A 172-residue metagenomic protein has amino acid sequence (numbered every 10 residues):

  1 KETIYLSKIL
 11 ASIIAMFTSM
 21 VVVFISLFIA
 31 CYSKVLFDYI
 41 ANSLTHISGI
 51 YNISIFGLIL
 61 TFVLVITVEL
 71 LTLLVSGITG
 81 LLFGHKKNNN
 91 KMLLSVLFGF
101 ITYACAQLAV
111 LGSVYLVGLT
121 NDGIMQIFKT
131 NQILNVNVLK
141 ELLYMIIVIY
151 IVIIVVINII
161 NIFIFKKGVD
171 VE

Functional and structural regions predicted by a protein language model:
K1-I13: Helix-loop-helix units of permease transmembrane domains in multi-pass membrane transporters, especially ABC
L10-L81: Secretory targeting signals
Y32-N42, A106-F128: Juxtamembrane non-transmembrane "cap" segments at the membrane-aqueous interface of multi-pass membrane proteins
T45-Y51, T120-L142: Short, membrane-exposed interhelical loops at transmembrane-helix boundaries
F56-L60, Q132-I149: Membrane-embedded or membrane-proximal helical elements that form or frame transporter/channel pores
V63-L71, F100, V148-V152: Hydrophobic alpha-helical transmembrane segments of multi-pass membrane proteins
G80-M92, V152-E172: Junction motif at the cytosolic side of a transmembrane helix
M92-C105: Central hydrophobic cores of alpha-helical transmembrane segments in multi-pass integral membrane proteins
